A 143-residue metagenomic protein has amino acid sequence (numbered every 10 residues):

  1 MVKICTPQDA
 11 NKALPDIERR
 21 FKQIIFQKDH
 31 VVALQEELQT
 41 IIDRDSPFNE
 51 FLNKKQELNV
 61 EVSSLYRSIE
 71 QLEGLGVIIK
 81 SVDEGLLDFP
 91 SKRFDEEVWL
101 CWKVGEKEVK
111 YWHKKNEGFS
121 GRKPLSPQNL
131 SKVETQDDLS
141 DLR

Functional and structural regions predicted by a protein language model:
M1-D43: Long, hydrophobic N-terminal alpha-helical segment
K3-I4, Y66, F94: A generic "functional-site adjacency" signal
P7, L14, K54-K55, D83-L86: Short secondary-structure boundary micro-motifs
R20, Q27, L34, I41 (+3 more regions): Amphipathic coiled-coil alpha-helices
I25-K28, V32-Q35, I69, E73-G76 (+1 more regions): Long, hydrophobic, amphipathic alpha-helical segments used as structural scaffolds
G74-R143: Glycine-rich, aromatic-bearing surface loops/beta-hairpins
